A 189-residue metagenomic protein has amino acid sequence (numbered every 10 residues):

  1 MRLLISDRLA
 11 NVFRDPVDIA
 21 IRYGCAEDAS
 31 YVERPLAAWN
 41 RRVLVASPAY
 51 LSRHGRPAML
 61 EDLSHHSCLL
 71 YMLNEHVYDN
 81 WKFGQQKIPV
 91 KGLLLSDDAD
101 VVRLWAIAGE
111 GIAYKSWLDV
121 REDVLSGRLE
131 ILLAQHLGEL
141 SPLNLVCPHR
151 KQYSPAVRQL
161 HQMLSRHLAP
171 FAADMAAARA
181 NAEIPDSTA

Functional and structural regions predicted by a protein language model:
M1-I5, L70, N74, P89-D98 (+1 more regions): Short beta-strand-to-loop elements that line the ligand-binding cleft of bilobed periplasmic-binding protein-like
M1-V32, A177-T188: Central regulatory/effector-binding core of bacterial HTH transcription factors
V12, L63, L104-G109, V124 (+1 more regions): Hydrophobic residues within well-ordered alpha-helices
I19-R22, G111-K115, I131-L132: Paired acidic/hydrophobic, glycine-rich loop segments that form the ligand-binding mouth/hinge of periplasmic-binding
S30-R41, A46-L69: Flexible hinge/capping segments at coil-to-helix
R34-A37, K91, S126-G138: Short beta-strand->loop
H66-Q85: Secondary-structure junction motif
W117-S126, Q135-A189: C-terminal effector-binding regulatory domain of bacterial HTH transcription factors
